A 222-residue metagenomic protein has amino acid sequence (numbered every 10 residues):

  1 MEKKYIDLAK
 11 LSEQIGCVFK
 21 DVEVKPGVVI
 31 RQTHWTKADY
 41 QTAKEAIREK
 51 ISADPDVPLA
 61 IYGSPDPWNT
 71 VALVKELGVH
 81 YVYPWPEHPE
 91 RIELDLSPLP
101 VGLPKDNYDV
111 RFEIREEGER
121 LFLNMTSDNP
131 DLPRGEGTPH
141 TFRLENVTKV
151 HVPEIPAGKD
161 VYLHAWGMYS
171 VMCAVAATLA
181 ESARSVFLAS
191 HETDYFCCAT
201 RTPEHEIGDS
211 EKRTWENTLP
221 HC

Functional and structural regions predicted by a protein language model:
M1-C222: Long, low-complexity, Lys/Arg-enriched
